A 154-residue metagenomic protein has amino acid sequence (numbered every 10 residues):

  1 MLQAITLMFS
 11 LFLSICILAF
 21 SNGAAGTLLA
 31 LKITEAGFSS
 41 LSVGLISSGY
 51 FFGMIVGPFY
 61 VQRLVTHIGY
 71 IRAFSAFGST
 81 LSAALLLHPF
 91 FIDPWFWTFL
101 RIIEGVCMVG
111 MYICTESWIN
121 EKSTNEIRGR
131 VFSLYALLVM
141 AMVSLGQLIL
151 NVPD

Functional and structural regions predicted by a protein language model:
L2-F51: Helix-loop boundary and gating motifs at the non-cytosolic
L11, W95-R101: Short hydrophobic/alpha-helical segments at membrane-entry points of transmembrane helices in Major Facilitator
S40-L41, N125-Y135: Loop-to-transmembrane helix entry/capping segments in MFS-fold secondary transporters and related SLC/MFSD carriers
F51-F59, V143-S144: Residue-level signature of mid-helix packing/kink "hotspots" within the transmembrane helices of 12-pass Major
G57-G69, L150, D154: Helix-to-loop junctions at the C-terminal end of transmembrane segments in multipass secondary transporters
G69, F90-I92: Helix-breaking motifs and short loop linkers at transmembrane-helix boundaries and internal kinks in secondary membrane
R72-L86: Structural signature of the two symmetry-related core transmembrane helices
G110-S123: Intracellular juxtamembrane helix-capping segments at the cytosolic ends of symmetry-related transmembrane helices
